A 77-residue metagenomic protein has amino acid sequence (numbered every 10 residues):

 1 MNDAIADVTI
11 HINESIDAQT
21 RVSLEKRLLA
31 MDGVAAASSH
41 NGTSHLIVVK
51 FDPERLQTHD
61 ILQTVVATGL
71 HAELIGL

Functional and structural regions predicted by a protein language model:
M1-E14: Short glycine-/aliphatic-rich beta-strand segments at the starts of folded cytosolic domains
V8, I16, A30, H71-E73: Mobile acidic interaction elements
S15-R21: N-proximal, solvent-exposed amphipathic alpha-helical segments enriched in charged/polar residues
S23-L28, D60-G69: Short amphipathic alpha-helices in soluble, non-transmembrane regions that often serve as interface/regulatory elements
E25-T43: Short acidic amphipathic segments
A37-S38, T68-L77: Conserved short beta-strand edge segments in small beta-sheet-based binding/regulatory domains
H45-K50: A generic structural motif
F51-L56: Helix N-cap motif at beta-to-alpha junctions
